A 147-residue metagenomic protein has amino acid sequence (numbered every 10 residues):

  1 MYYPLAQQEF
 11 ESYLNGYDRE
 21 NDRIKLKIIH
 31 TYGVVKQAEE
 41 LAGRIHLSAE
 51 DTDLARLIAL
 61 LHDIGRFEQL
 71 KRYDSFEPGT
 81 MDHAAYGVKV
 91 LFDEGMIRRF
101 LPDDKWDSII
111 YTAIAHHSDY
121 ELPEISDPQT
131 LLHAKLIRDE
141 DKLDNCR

Functional and structural regions predicted by a protein language model:
M1, L5-S12, Y86, I109 (+1 more regions): Exposed alpha-helical structural elements
P4-G33, G65-E77: Active-site flanking loop/helix segments enriched in acidic
Q8, K36, K89: Replace "anionic and nucleotidyl ligands
N21-D51: An N-terminal domain-cap segment
L47-R147: Divalent metal-dependent catalytic cores for phosphoryl transfer on phosphate-bearing substrates
